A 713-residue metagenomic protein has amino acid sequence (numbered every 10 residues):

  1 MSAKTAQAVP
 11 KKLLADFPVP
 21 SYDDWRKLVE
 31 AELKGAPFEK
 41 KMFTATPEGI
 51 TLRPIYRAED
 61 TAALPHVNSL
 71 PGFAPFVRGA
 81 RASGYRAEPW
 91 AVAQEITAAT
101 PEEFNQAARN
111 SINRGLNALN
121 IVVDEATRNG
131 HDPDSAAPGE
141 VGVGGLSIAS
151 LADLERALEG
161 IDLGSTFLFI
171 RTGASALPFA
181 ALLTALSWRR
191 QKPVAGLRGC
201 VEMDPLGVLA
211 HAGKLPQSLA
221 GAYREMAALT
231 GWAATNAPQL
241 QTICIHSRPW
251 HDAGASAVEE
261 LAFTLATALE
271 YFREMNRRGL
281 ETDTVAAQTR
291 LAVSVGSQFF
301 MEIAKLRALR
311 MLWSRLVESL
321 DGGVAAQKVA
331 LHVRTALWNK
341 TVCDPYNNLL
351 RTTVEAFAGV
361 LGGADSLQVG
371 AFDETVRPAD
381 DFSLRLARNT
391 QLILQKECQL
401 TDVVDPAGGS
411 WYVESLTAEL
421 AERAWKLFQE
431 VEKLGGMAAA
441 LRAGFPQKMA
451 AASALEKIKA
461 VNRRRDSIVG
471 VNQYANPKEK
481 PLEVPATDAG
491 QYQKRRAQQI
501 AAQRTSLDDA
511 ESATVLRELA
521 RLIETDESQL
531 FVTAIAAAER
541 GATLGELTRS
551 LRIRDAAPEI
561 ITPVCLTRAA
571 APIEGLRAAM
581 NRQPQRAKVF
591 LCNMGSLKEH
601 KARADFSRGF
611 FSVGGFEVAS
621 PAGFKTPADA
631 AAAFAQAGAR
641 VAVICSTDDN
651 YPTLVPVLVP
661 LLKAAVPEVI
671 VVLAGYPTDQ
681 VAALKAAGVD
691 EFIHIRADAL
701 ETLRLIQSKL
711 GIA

Functional and structural regions predicted by a protein language model:
S2-D16, L306-R310, S314-V329, Q491-R517: Active-site-proximal helix-loop elements at catalytic-domain edges
S2-Q298, E302, L320-H332, V360 (+14 more regions): Catalytic alpha/beta active-site cores
Q7, K12, T264-Y271, R290-Q473 (+2 more regions): Active-site capping/gating regions of soluble enzymes
P18, Y22, R26, S147 (+28 more regions): Generic structural signal for well-ordered, non-membrane alpha-helical segments in soluble metabolic enzymes
E39-F43, V194-A195, L240-Q241, R277-Q288 (+8 more regions): Flexible, glycine/charged-enriched surface loops at secondary-structure junctions
P54-R114, L119-N120, N347-E355, K459-S646: Non-catalytic terminal/interface segments that mediate subunit docking, oligomerization, and allosteric communication
V123, S247, V293-V295, V333-T335 (+15 more regions): Active-site proximal loops enriched in glycine and acidic residues that flank catalytic Cys/His/Asp and coordinate
A387, Q391, E414-T417, A421 (+9 more regions): Generic hydrophobic alpha-helical scaffold/packing signal
